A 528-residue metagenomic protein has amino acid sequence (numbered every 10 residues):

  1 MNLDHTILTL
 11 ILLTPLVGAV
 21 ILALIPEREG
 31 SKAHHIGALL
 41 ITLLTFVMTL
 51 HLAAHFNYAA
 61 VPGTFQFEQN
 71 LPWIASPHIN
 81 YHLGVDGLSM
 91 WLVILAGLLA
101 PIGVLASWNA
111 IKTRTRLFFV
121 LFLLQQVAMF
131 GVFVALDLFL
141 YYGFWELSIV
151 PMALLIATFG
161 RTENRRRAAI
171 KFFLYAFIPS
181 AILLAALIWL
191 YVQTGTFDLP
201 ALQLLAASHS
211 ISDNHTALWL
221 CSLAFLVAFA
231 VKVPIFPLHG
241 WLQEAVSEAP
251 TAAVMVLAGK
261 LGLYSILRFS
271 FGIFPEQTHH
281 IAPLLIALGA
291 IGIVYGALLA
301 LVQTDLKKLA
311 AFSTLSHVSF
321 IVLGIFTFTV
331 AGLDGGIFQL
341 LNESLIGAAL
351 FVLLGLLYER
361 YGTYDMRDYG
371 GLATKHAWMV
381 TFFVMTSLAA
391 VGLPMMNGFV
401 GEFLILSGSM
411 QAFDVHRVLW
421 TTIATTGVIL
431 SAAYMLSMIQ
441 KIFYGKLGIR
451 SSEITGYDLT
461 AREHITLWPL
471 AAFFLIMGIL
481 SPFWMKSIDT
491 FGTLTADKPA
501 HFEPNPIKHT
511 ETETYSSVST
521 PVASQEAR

Functional and structural regions predicted by a protein language model:
M1-I7, I21-F122, T196-A207, S519-A523: Transmembrane helix-loop-helix hairpins at membrane boundaries of multipass inner-membrane proteins
N2-T6, P26-I36, P77-G87, A110-T113 (+8 more regions): Juxtamembrane loop-transmembrane helix junctions in multi-pass integral membrane proteins, especially the extracellular
T9-I25, A38-A54, V93-S107, Q125-V127 (+6 more regions): Central hydrophobic cores of alpha-helical transmembrane segments in multi-pass inner-membrane proteins across all
S31-L43, R167-F177, H376-T381, A461-P469: Alpha-helical transmembrane segments and their helix-start/interface "positive-inside/aromatic belt" motifs in integral
L40-N57, A176-I188, F383-V391, V428-I429 (+1 more regions): Hydrophobic alpha-helical membrane-insertion segments
I102-N109, V127-Y141, A153-F403, S407-K441: Hydrophobic transmembrane alpha-helices and their helix-loop junctions in integral membrane proteins
E146: Short phosphate-coordinating micro-motif centered on Lys-Gly-acidic
T374-W378, M435-R528: Cytoplasmic/organellar membrane-interface segments at the starts of transmembrane helices in multi-pass inner-membrane
